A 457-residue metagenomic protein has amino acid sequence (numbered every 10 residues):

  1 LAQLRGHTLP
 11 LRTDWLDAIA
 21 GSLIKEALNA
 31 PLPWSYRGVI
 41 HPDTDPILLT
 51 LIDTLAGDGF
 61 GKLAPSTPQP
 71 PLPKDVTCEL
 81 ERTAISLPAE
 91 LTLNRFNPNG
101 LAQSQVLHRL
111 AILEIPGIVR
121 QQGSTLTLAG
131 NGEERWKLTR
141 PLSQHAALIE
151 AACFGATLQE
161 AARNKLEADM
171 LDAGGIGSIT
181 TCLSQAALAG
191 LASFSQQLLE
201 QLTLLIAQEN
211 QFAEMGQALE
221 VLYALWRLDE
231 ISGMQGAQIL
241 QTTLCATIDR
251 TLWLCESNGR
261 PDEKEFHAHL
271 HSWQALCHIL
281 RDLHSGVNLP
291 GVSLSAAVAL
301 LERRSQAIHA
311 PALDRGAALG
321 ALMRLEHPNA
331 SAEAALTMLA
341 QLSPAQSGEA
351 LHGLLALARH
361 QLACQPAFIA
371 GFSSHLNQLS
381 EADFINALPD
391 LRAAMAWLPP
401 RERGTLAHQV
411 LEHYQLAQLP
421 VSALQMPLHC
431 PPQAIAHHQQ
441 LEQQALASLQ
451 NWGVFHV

Functional and structural regions predicted by a protein language model:
L1-A2: Core structural elements
R5-V457: Extended repeat-based interaction scaffolds and adjacent low-complexity, acidic/S/T/P-biased segments that form broad
